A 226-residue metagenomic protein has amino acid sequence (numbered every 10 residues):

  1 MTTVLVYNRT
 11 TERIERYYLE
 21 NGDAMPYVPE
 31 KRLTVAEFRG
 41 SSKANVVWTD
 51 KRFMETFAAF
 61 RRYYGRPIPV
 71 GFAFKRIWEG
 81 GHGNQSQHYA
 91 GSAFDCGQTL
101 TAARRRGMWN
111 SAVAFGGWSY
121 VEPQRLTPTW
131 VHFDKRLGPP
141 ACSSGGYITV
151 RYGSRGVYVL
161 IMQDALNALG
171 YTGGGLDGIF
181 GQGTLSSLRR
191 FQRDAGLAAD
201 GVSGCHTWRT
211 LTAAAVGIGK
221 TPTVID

Functional and structural regions predicted by a protein language model:
M1-P67: Active-site acidic/histidine clusters and adjacent loop/turn architecture that either coordinate catalytic ions
V4-R9, N84-A93, Q98-G170, G174 (+4 more regions): Catalytic cores and adjacent binding grooves of peptidoglycan-active enzymes
K51, K75-R76, A102: Short beta->alpha connector loops
R61-A90, W109-N110: Active-site-adjacent substructure of cysteine-protease-like catalytic cores
A195-D200, G217-T221: Secretory-pathway/luminal and periplasmic proteins that interact with or process carbohydrate-rich
T210-D226: Low-complexity, Ser/Pro/Thr/Glu/Lys-rich regulatory segments of predominantly eukaryotic nuclear proteins, containing
